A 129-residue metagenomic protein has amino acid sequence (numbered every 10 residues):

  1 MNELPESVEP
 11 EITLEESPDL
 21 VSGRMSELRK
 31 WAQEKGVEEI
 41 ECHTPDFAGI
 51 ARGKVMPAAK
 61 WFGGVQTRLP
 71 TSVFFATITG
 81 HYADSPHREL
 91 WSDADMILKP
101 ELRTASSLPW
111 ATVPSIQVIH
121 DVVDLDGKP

Functional and structural regions predicted by a protein language model:
N2-P129: ATP/Mg2+-dependent ligation/transfer catalytic cores
